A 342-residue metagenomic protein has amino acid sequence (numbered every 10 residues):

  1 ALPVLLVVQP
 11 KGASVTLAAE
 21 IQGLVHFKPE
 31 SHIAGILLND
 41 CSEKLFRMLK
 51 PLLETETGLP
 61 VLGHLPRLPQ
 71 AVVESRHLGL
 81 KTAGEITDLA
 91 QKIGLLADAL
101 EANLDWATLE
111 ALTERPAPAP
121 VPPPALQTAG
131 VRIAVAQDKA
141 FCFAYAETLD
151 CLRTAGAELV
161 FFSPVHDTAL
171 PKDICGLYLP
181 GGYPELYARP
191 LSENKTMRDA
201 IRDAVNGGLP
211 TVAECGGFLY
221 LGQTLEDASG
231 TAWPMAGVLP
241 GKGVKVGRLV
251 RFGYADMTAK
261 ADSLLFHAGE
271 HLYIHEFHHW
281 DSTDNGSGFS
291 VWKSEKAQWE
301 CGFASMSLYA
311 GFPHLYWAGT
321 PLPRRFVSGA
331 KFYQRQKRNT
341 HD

Functional and structural regions predicted by a protein language model:
A1-P10: Inter-motif core of Ras-like GTPase G domains
L2, A34, C175: Conserved acidic residues
L2, L59, N206-P210: A short helix->loop->beta-strand "cap" motif at the edges of active sites that frequently abuts
L6-V7, I36, G63, V135 (+1 more regions): Structural beta-sheet core signal
S14-A125: Internal gly/pro-rich beta-alpha loop/helix module that stabilizes soluble enzyme cofactors or their anionic handles
N103, T128-A129, F141-C151, E158-V160 (+2 more regions): C-terminal and late-domain segments of enzyme folds
V131-K195, D199-A204: Phosphate-binding active sites in nucleotide-utilizing proteins
P184-S263: Cysteine-nucleophile active-site neighborhood
